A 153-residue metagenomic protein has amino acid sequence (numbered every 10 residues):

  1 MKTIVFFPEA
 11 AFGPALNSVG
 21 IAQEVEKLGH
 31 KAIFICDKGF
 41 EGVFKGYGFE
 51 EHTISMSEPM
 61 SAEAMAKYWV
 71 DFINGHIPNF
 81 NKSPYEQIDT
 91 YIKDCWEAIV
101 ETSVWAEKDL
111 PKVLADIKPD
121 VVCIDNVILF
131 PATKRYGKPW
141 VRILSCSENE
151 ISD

Functional and structural regions predicted by a protein language model:
M1-S57: N-terminal subdomain of nucleotide-sugar transferases
A11-P14, F80-P84, V100-S103: Short hydrophobic/aromatic-rich motifs at helix boundaries and adjacent loops
L16-V19, Y85-T90, W105-D109: Generic detector of short, locally flexible boundary/turn motifs and exposed helical patches
V19-I21, Y47-G48, A64-K67, G137 (+1 more regions): Surface-exposed beta-strand edges and their flanking turn/coil or helix-capping segments
A22-L28, I88-C95: Short, compositionally biased strand/turn segments that nucleate or flank brief secondary-structure elements
Q23-E26, T53-S55, V70-I73, V141-L144: Short, low-complexity, polar/charged sequence segments that are solvent-exposed and flexible
I33-Y91: Conserved nucleotide-sugar phosphate-binding/catalytic loop shared by glycosyltransferases and other
M60, A64, K93-D153: Conserved nucleotide-sugar donor-interacting segment of glycosyltransferase catalytic cores, predominantly GT-B
